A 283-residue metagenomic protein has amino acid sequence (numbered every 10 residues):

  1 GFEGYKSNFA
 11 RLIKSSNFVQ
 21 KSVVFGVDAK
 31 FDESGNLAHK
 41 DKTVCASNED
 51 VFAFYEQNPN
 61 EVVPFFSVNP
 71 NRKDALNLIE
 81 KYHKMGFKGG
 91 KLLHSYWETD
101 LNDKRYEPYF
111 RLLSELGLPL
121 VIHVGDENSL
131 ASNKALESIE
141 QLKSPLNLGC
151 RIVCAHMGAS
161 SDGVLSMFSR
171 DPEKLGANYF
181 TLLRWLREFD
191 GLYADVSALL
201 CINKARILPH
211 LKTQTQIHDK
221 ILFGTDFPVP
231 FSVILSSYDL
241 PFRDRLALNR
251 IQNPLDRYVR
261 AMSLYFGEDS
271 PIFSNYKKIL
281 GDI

Functional and structural regions predicted by a protein language model:
G1-F25, F31-K42, S270-P271, K278-L280: An N-terminally biased module of ancient metal coordination in phosphate/nucleic-acid-related enzymes
R11-Q20, V51-V63, L148-C150, W185-L192 (+1 more regions): A structural motif corresponding to the C-terminal end of an alpha-helix and its immediate exit/capping segment
K21, G26-A135: Active-site gating/metal-coordination segments in enzymes
F25, F65-S67, K91, I152-H156 (+2 more regions): Active-site neighborhood of phospho(di)ester-bond hydrolases with catalytic His/Asp-centered motifs
K73-H83, L101-Y109, A131-L146, V164-L186 (+1 more regions): Distinct, well-ordered alpha-helical segments
K84-G89, L112-P119, N147-I152, E188-Y193 (+2 more regions): Glycine-enriched alpha-helix->loop->beta-strand junction motifs that scaffold or abut catalytic
L92-H94, H123-S132, R151-S166, L192-L200: Active-site core of metal-dependent hydrolases
S160-I283: H/E-rich (His + Asp/Glu) clusters that bind or coordinate divalent metals
